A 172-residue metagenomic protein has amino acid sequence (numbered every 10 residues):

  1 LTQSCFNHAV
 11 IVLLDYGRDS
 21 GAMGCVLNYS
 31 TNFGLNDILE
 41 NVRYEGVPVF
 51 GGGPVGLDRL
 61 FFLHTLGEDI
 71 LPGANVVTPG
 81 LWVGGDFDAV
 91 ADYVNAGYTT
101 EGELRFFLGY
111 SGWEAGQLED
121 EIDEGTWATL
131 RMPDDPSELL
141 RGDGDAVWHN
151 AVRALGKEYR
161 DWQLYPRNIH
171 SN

Functional and structural regions predicted by a protein language model:
L1-F107, S111-N172: A short aromatic-anchored loop/beta-hairpin motif
